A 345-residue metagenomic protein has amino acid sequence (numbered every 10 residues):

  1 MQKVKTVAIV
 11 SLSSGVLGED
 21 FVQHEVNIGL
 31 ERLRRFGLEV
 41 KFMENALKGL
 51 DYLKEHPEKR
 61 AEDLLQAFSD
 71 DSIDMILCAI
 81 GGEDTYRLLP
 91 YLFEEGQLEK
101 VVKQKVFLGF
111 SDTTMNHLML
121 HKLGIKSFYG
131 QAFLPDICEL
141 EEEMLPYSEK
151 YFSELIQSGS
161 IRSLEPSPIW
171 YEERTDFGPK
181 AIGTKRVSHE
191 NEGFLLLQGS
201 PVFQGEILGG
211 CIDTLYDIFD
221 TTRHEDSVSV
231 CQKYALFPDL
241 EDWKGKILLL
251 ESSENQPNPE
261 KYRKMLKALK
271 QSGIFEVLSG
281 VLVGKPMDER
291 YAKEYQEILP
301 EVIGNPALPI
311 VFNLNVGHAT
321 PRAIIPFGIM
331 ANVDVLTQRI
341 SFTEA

Functional and structural regions predicted by a protein language model:
M1-S72: ATP/NTP phosphate-donor binding region
S69-F93: Long, hydrophobic/aromatic-enriched structural stretches that serve as scaffold segments
M75-L77, L108, I247-E251, L282: Structural motif
E94-L120, K126-P135, P309-I310: Short, acidic/small-residue loops that bind anionic groups at enzyme active sites
K126-D213: Conserved anion/nucleotide-ligand pocket segment
I207-P259: Oxyanion-binding "anion nests"
L248, N255-G280: Catalytic cores of soluble, metal-dependent hydrolases
K261, K267-K270, L282-A345: ATP/nucleoside-binding phosphotransfer catalytic cores, i.e., glycine-rich phosphate-binding loops
